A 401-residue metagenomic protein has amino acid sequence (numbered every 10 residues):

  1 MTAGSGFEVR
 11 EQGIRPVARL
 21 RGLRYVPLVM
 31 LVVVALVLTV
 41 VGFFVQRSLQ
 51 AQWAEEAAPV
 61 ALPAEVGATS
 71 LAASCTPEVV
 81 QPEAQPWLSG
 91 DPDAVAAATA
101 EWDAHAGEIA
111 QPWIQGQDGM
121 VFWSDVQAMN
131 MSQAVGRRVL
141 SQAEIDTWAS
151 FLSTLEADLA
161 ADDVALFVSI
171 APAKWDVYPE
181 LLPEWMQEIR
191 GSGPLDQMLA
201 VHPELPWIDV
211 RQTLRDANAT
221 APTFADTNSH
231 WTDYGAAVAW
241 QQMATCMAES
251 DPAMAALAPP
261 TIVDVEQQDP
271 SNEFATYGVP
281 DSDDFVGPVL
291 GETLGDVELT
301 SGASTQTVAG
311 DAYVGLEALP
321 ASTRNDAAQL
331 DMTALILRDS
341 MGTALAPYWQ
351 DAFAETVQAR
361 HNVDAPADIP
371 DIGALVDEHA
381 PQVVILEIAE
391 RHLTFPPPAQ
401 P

Functional and structural regions predicted by a protein language model:
M1-P401: Extracellular glycan-modifying ectodomains
